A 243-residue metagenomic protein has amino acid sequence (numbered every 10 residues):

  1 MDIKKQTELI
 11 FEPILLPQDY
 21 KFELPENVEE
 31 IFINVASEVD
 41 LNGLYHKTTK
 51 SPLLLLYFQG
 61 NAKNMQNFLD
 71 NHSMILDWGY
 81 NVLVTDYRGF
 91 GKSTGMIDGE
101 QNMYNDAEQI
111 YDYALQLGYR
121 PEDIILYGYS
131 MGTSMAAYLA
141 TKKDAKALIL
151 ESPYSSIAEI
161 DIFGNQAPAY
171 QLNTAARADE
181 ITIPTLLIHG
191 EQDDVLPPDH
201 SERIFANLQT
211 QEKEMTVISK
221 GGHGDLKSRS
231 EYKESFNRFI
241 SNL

Functional and structural regions predicted by a protein language model:
M1-N34: An N-terminal hydrophobic leader/cap segment in hydrolases
N61-M74, M96: The serine-hydrolase catalytic nucleophile loop
N71, T174, I183, P197-A206: Short alpha-helix in the alpha/beta-hydrolase fold that links the catalytic acid
I75-T94: Conserved alpha/beta-hydrolase
I97-G118, A176: Alpha/beta-hydrolase active-site loop
E180-T182, L187-D193: Short beta-strand/loop motif that positions the catalytic acidic residue of the alpha/beta-hydrolase fold
Q192-L196, H223-G224: Acidic catalytic loop of the alpha/beta-hydrolase fold
E202-G224: Catalytic histidine neighborhood in serine/cysteine hydrolases with alpha/beta-hydrolase-type architecture
